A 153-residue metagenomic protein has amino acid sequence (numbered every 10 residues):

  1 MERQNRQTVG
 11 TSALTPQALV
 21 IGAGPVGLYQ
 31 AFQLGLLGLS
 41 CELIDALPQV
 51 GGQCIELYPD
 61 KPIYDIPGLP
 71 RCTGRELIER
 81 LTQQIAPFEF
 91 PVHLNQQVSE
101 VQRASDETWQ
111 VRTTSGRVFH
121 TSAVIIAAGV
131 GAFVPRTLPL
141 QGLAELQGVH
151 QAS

Functional and structural regions predicted by a protein language model:
M1-I21, V92-S153: FAD-binding core/adjacent interface of flavoenzyme oxidoreductases
G10-F90: Beta1-alpha1 glycine-rich phosphate/pyrophosphate-binding loop at the start of Rossmann-like nucleotide-binding domains
